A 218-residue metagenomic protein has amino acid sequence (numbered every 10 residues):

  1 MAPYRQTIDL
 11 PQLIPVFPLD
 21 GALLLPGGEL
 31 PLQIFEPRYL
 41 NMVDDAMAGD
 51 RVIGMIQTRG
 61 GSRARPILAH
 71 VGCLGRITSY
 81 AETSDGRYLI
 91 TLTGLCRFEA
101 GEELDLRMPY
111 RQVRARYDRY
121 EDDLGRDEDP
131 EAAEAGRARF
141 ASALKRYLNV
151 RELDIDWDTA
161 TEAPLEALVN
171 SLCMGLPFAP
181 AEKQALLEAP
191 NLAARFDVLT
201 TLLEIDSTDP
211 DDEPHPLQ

Functional and structural regions predicted by a protein language model:
M1-Q218: N-terminal low-complexity, acidic/polar interaction/targeting segments
